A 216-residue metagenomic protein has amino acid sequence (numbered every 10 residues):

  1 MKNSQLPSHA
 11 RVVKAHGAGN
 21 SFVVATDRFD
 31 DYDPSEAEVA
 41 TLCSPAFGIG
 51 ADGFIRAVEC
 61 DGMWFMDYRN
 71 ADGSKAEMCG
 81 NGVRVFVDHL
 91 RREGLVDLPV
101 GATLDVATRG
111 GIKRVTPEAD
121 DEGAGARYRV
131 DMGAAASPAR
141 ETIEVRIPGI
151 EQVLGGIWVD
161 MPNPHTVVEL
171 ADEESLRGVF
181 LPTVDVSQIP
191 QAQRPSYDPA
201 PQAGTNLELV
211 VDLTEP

Functional and structural regions predicted by a protein language model:
M1-M78, V83-P216: Active-site proximal loop and beta-alpha junction motif in alpha/beta enzyme cores
